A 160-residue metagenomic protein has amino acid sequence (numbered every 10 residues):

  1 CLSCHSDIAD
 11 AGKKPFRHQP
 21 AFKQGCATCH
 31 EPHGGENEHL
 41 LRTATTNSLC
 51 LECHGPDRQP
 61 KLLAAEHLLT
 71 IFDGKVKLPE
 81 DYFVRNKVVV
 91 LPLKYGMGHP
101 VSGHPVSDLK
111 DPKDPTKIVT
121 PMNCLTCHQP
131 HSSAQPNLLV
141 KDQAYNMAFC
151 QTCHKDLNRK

Functional and structural regions predicted by a protein language model:
C1-K160: C-type cytochrome heme-c attachment and multiheme electron-transfer modules
